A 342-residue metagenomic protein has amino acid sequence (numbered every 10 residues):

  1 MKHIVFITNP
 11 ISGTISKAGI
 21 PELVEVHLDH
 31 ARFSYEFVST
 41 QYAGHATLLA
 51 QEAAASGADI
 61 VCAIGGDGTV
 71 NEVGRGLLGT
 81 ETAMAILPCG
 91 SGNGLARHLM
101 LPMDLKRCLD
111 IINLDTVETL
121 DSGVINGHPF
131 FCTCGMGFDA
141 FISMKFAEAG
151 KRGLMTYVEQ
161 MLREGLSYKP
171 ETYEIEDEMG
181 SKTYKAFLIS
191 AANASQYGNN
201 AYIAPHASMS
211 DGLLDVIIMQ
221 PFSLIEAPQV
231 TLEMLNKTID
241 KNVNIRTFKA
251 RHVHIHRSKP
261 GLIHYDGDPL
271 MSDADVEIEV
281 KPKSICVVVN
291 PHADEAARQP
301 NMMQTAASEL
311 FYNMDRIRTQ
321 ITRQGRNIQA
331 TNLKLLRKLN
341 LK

Functional and structural regions predicted by a protein language model:
M1-I60, D294, Q304-D315, R326 (+1 more regions): ATP/NTP phosphate-donor binding region
P10, I64-G66, C89: Glycine-rich beta-strand-to-loop/alpha-helix junction loops that act as flexible
K17, I218-K342: ATP/nucleoside-binding phosphotransfer catalytic cores, i.e., glycine-rich phosphate-binding loops
A31, G79-A83, L87-A191: Catalytic core of DAGKc-family lipid kinases
A46, G68-V73: Short glycine/serine/threonine-rich phosphate/pyrophosphate-binding segments that cradle anionic phosphate groups
H128-C134, T183-A192, Y197-G198, D215-I218 (+3 more regions): Short hydrophobic-aromatic micro-motifs
D177-E178, K185-A250: Internal anion-binding site segments
